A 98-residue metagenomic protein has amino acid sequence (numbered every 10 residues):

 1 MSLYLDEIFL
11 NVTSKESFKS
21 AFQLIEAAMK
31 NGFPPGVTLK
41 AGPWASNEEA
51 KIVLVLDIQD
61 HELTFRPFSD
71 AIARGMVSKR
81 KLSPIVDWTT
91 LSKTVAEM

Functional and structural regions predicted by a protein language model:
M1-K51, Q59-R66, I85-M98: Short S/T/G/P-rich N-terminal loop/turn motif that feeds into the first structured element of a domain
L56-A73, V77: Mid-chain, well-packed structural core segment of small domains
G75-D87: Conserved short beta-strand edge segments in small beta-sheet-based binding/regulatory domains
